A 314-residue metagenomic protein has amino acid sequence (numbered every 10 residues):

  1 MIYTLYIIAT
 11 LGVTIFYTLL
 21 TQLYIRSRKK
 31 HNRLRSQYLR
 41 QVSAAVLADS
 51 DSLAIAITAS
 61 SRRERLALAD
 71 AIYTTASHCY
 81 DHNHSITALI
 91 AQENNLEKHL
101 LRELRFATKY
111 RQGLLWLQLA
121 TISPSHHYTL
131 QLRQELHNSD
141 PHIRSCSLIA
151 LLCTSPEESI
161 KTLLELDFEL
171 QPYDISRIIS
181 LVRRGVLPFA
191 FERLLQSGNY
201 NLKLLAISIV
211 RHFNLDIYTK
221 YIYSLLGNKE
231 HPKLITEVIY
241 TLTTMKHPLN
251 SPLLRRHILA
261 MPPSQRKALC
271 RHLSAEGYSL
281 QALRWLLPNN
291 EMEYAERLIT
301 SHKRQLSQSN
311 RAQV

Functional and structural regions predicted by a protein language model:
M1-R35: N-terminal signal-anchor transmembrane alpha helix of single-pass membrane proteins, serving as the membrane-anchoring
L23-T108: N-terminal topogenic membrane-targeting module
V42-S43, L53-A56, L68, I72 (+10 more regions): Generic structural signal of hydrophobic/aromatic residues within well-ordered alpha-helices of folded domains
T74-T75, D81-A91, G113-P124, R144-T154 (+8 more regions): Structural detector for internal amphipathic alpha-helices that build alpha-solenoid repeat scaffolds
A91-L104, S125-L136, P156-D167, R184-Q196 (+5 more regions): Amphipathic alpha-helical scaffolding segments comprising HEAT/armadillo-like alpha-solenoid repeats
A107-T108, S139-P141, D167-P172, G198-N199 (+3 more regions): Short inter-helical turns and helix N-cap capping residues of alpha-solenoid HEAT/ARM repeat scaffolds
P288-E296: Short glycine/proline-enriched turn or capping motifs at secondary-structure junctions
E293-Y294, L306-S309, V314: Long, low-complexity regulatory tails in eukaryotic proteins
